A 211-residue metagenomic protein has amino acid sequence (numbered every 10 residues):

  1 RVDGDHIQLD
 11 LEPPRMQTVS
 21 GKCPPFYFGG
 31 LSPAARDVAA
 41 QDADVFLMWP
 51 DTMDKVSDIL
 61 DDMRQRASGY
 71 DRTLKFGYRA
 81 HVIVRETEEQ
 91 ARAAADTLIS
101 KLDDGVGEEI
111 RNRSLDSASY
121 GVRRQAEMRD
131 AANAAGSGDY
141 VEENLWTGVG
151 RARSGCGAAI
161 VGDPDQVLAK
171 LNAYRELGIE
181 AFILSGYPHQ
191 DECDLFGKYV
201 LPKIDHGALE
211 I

Functional and structural regions predicted by a protein language model:
R1-V19, D51-E176, D205-I211: An alpha-helical appendage that flanks or caps ligand/catalytic pockets
G21-P25: A local structural motif
F26-G29, D44-M48, L74-A80, F182-L184: Hydrophobic faces of well-ordered beta-strands that scaffold small-molecule active sites in alpha/beta enzyme cores
R36-A40, N172: Alpha-helical segments flanking ligand/cofactor-binding loops in enzyme cores
Q41-D42, L177: Structural motif
P50-M53, L184-G197: Glycine-rich, proline-tolerant flexible connector loops at the mouths of alpha/beta enzymes
